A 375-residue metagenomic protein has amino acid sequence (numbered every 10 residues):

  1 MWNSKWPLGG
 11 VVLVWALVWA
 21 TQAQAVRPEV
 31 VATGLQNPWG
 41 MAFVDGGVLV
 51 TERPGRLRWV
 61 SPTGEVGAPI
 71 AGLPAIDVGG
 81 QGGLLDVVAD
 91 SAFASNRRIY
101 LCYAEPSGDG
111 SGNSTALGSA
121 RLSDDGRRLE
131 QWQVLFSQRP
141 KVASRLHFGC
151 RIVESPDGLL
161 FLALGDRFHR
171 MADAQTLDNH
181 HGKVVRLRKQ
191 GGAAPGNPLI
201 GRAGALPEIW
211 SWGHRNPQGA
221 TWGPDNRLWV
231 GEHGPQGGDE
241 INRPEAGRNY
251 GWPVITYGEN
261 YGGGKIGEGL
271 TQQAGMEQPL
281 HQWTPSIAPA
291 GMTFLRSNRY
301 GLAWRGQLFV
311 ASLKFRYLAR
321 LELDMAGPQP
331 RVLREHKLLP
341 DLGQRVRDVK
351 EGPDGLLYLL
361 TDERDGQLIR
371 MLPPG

Functional and structural regions predicted by a protein language model:
M1-V11: Bacterial N-terminal signal peptides that target proteins for export
V18-A20: N-terminal signal peptide c-region/cleavage motif recognized by signal peptidases
A23-R170, G219, R227-G234, P285-A326 (+1 more regions): Acidic, Gly/Ser/Thr-rich repeat motifs that build Ca2+-stabilized beta-propeller blades
A68-G82, W132-F148, K189-W210, P253-T284 (+1 more regions): Surface-exposed loop and turn segments in beta-propeller and other repeat-based domains that flank or scaffold
T115-D125, L177-K189, P244-E245: Beta-propeller blade signature
A172-T176: Short, solvent-exposed loop/turn segments at secondary-structure boundaries
A205-E245: Repeat-solenoid scaffold signature
P330-P353: Conserved blade-ending motifs and adjacent loop-strand segments that build the rim/top face of beta-propeller domains
